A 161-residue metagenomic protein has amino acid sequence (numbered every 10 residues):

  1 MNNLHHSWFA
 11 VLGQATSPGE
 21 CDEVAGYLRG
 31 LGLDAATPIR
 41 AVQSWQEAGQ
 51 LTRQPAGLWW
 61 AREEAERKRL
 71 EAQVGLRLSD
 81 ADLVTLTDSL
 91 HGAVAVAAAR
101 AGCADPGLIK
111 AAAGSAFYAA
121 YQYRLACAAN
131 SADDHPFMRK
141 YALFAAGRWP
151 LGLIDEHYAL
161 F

Functional and structural regions predicted by a protein language model:
M1-F161: Short, glycine-biased loop/turn motifs at secondary-structure junctions and in low-complexity Ser/Thr/Pro-rich termini
